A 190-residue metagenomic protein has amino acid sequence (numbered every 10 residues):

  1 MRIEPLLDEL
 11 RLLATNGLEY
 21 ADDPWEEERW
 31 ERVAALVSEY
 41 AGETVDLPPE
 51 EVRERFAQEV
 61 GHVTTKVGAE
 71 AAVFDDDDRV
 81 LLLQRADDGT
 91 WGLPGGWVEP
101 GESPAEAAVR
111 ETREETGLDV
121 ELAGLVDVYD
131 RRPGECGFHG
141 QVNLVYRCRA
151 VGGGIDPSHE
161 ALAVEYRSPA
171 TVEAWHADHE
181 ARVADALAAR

Functional and structural regions predicted by a protein language model:
M1-R32, L36, T90, H159-R190: Nudix hydrolase/Nudix homology domain
N16-Y20, Y40, Q58-E59, Y129-R132: Alpha-helix C-capping/helix-to-loop hinge sites
E19, P49-V52, D156-H159: Short, hydrophobic secondary-structure boundary micro-motifs
P24-E27, E31-E70: Acidic, metal-coordinating catalytic segment for phosphate/diphosphate chemistry, firing primarily on the Nudix
V52-W91, V120, G124: N-terminal strand-loop-strand
H62, A86-D88, L93, A150 (+2 more regions): Residue-level signal for pocket-adjacent positions within structured domains
D75-E114: Conserved Nudix-box catalytic region and its N-terminal flanking loop in Nudix hydrolases and closely related
V98-L122, Y129-A186: Unchanged
